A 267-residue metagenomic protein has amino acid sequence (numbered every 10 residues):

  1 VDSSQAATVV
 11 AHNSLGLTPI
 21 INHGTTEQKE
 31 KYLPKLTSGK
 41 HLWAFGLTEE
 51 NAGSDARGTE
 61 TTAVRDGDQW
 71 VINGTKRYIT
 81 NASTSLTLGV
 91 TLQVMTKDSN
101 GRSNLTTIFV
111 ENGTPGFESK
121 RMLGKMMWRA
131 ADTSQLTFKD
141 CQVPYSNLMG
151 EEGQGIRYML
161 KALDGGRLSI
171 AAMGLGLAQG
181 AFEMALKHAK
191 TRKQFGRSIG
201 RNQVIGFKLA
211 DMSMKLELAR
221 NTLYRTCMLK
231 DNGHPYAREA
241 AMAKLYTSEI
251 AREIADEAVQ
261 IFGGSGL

Functional and structural regions predicted by a protein language model:
V1, T8, H23-Q28, K35 (+5 more regions): Alpha-helical interface subdomain recognition
V1-E30, P34-K40, T80-G89, N100-G101 (+1 more regions): Internal helix-loop-helix
G39-L47: A short, Trp-centered hydrophobic/proline-enriched beta-strand micro-motif
A44, E60-T62, Q69, G89-Q93 (+2 more regions): Conserved hydrophobic/aromatic beta-strand scaffold that supports enzyme active sites
A52, R77-T84, W128, G165-S169: Glycine-rich phosphate/pyrophosphate-binding beta-alpha loops
D55-R57, A82-T87, G101-N104, R129-A131 (+1 more regions): Short glycine/proline-enriched turns and hinge-like loops at secondary-structure junctions
N73-E118: A short core secondary-structure module
P115-P144: Flexible, small-/acidic-enriched active-site or ligand-binding loops
